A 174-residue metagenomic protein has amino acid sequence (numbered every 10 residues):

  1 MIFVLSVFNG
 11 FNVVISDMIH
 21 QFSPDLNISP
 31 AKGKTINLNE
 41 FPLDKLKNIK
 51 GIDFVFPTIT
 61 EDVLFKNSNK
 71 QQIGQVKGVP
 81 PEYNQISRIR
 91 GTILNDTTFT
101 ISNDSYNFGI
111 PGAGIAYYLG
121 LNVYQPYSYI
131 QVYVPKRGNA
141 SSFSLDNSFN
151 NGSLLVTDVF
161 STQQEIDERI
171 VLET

Functional and structural regions predicted by a protein language model:
M1-N9: Hydrophobic alpha-helical transmembrane segments of multi-pass inner-membrane transport and secretion
F8, N12-P42: Membrane-interface junction motifs in transport/secretion proteins
I19, K45-K50: Hydrophobic C-terminal alpha-helix "anchor/cap" residues
N48-V171: A structural signal for hydrophobic secondary-structure junctions, strongest on transmembrane helix-loop-helix units
